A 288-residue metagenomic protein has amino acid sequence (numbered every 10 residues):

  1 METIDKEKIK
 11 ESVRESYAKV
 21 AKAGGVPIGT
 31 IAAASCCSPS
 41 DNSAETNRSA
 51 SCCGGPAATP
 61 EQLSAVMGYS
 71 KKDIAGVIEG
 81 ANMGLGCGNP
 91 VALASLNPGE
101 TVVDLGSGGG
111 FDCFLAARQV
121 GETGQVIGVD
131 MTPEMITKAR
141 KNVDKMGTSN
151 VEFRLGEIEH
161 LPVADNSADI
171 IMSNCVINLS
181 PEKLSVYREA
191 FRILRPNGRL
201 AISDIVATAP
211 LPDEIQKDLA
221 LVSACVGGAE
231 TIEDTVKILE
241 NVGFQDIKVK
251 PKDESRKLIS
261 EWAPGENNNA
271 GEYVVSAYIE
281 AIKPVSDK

Functional and structural regions predicted by a protein language model:
S16-P27, I31, P39, S43 (+3 more regions): C-terminal lobe and adjacent flexible extensions of AdoMet/dcAdoMet transferase-like proteins
S51, G55-T101, L105, F111-Q119: Conserved alpha-helix/loop element of class I SAM-dependent methyltransferases that forms part of the SAM/SAH-binding
P98, S149, E159-I170: A short acidic, Gly/Pro-enriched loop at the edge of an enzyme's catalytic core that lines a small-molecule cofactor
R118, L184-R199: A short glycine-rich, Lys/Arg-flanked "PGG" loop and its adjoining helix->strand segment in the class I
T132-E134: Conserved SAM/SAH-binding beta-strand->alpha-helix loop
A139-R140: Conserved SAM-binding loop
D169-E182: A short SAM/SAH-binding and catalytic strip from SAM-dependent methyltransferases
V206-V226: Short, glycine-/aromatic-enriched active-site segment of Class I SAM-dependent methyltransferases
